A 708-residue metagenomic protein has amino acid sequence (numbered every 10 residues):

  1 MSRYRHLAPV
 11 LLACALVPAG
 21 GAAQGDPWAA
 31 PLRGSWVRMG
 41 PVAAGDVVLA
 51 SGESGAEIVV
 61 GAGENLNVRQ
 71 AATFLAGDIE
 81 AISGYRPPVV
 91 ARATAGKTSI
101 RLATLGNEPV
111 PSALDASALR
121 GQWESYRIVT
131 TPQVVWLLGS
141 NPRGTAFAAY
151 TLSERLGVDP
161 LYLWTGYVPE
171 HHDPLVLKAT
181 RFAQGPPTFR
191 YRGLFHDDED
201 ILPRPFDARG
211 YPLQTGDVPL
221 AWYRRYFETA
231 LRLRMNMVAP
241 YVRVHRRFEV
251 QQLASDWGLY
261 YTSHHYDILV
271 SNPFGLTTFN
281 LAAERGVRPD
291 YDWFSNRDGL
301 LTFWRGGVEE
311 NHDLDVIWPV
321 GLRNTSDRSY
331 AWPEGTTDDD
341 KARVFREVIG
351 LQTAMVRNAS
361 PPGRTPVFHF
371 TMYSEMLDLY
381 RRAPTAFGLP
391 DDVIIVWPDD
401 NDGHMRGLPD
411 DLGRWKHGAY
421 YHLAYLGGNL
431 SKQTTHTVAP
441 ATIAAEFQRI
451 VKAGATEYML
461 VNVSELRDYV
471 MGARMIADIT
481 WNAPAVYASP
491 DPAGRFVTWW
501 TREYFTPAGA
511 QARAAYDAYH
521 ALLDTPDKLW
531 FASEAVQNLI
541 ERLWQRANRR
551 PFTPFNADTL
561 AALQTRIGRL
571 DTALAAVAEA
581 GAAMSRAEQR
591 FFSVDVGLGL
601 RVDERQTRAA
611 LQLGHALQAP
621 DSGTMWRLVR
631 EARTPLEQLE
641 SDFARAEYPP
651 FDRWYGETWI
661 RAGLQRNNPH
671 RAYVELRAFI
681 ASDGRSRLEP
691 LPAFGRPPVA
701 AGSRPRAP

Functional and structural regions predicted by a protein language model:
A8-P18: Bacterial N-terminal signal peptides
Q24-P186: Contiguous, structured surface segment used for ligand recognition
L32, R38, Y167, H171-H172 (+1 more regions): C-terminal non-catalytic alpha-helical accessory regions
G61-L66, V135-G139, D200-L220, L233-V242 (+5 more regions): The substrate-binding groove and active-site-proximal loops of carbohydrate-active enzymes, especially glycoside
V89-A91, V242-D256, D290-R414, G568-A575 (+1 more regions): Gly/Pro-rich turn-and-neighbor structural signature
D159-Y241, W415-G418: An acidic-aromatic substrate-binding cleft motif
T215-E249, L253, Y260-T262, D313 (+1 more regions): Catalytic domains of carbohydrate-active enzymes, especially glycoside hydrolases
L231, N236-A239, W397-G403, P409-A576 (+1 more regions): Structured mid-domain segments that build the active-site/substrate or prosthetic-cofactor binding neighborhood
